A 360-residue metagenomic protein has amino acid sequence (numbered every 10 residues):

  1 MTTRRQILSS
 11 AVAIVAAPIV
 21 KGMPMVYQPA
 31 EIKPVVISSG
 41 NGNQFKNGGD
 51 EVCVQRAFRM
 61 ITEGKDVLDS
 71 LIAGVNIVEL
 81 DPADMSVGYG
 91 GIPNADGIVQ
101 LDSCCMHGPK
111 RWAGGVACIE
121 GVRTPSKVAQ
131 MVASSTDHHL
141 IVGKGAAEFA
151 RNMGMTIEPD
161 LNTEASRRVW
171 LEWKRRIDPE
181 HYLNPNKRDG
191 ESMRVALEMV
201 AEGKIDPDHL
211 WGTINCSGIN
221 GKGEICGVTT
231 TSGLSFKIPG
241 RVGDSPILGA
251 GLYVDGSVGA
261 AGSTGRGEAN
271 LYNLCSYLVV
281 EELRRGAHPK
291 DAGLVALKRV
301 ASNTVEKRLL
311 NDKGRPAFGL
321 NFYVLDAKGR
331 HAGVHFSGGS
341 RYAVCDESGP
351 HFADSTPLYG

Functional and structural regions predicted by a protein language model:
M1-V15: N-terminal secretory signal peptides and thylakoid transit peptides that target proteins across membranes
V12, M25-G360: Alpha/propeptide regions of enzymes that mature by internal proteolysis
